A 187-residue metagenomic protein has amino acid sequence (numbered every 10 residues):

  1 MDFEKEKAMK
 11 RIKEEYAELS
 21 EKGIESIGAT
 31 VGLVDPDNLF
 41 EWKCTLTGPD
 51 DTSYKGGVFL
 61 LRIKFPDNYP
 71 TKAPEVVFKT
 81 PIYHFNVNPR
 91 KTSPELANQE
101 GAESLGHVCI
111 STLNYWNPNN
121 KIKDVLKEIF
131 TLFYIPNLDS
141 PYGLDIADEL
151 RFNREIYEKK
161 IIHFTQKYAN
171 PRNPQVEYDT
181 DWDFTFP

Functional and structural regions predicted by a protein language model:
M1-V58, R62-P187: UBC/E2-like fold recognition across ubiquitin and ubiquitin-like conjugation systems, capturing catalytically active
